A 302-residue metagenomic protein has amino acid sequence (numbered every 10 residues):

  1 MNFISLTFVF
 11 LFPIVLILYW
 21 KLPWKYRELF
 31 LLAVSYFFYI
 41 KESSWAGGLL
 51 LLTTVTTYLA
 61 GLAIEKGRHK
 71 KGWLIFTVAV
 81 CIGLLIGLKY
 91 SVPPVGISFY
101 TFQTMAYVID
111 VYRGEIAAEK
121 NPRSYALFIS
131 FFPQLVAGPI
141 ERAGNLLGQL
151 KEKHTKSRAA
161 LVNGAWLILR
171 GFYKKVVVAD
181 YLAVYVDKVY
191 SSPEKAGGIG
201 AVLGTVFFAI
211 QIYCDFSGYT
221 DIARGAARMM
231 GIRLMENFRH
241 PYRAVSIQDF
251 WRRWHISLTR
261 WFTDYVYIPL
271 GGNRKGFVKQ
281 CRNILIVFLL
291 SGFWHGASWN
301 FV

Functional and structural regions predicted by a protein language model:
M1-V302: Membrane-embedded transmembrane alpha-helical bundles that form the catalytic cores of multi-pass lipid-modifying
